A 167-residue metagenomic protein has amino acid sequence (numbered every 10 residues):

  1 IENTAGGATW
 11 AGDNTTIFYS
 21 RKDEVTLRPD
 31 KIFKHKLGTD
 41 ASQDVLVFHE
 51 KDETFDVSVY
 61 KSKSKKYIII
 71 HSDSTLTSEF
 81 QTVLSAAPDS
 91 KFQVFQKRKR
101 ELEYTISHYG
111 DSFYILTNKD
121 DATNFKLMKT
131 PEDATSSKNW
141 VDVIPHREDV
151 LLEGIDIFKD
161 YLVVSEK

Functional and structural regions predicted by a protein language model:
I1-K167: Peripheral, non-catalytic segments that deliver or gate enzyme domains
